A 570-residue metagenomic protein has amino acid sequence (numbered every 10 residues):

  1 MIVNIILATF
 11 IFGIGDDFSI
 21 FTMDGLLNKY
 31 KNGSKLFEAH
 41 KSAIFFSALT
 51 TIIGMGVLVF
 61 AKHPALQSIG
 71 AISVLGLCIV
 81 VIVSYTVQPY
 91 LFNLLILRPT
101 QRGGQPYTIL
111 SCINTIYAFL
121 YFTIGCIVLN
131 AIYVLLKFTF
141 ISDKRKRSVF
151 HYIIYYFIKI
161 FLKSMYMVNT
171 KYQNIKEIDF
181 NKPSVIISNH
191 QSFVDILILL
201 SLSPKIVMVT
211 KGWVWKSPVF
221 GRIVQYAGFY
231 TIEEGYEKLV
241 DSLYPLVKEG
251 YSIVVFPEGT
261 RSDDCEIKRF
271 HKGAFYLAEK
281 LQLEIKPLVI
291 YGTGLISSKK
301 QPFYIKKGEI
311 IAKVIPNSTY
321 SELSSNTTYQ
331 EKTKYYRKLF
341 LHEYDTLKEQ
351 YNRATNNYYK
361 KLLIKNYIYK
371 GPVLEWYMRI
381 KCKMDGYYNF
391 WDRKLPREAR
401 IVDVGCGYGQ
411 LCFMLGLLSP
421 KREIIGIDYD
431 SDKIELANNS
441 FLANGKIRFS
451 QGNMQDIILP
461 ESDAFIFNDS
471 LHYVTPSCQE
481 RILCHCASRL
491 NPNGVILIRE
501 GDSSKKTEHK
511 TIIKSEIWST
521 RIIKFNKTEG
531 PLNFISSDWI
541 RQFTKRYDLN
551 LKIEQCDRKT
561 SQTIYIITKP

Functional and structural regions predicted by a protein language model:
K31-A61: Pore- and gate-forming transmembrane helices of large, multi-pass membrane proteins
G104-P183, K361-K381: Membrane-anchoring hydrophobic helices of lipid-metabolizing enzymes
I113, L239-N366: Non-catalytic C-terminal accessory region of glycerolipid acyltransferases and related lyso-lipid remodeling enzymes
N130-H151, F180, S184-G235: Catalytic core of membrane glycerolipid acyltransferases/transacylases, capturing the structured, soluble-facing
K381-R397: Conserved alpha-helix/loop element of class I SAM-dependent methyltransferases that forms part of the SAM/SAH-binding
Q410, L417-G445, N453: Class I SAM-dependent methyltransferase SAM/SAH-binding core
V474-H485: A short, conserved alpha-helix within the catalytic core of class I
R499-F543, E554-Q555: C-terminal alpha-helical "lid/dimerization" subdomain adjacent to the S-adenosyl-L-methionine
